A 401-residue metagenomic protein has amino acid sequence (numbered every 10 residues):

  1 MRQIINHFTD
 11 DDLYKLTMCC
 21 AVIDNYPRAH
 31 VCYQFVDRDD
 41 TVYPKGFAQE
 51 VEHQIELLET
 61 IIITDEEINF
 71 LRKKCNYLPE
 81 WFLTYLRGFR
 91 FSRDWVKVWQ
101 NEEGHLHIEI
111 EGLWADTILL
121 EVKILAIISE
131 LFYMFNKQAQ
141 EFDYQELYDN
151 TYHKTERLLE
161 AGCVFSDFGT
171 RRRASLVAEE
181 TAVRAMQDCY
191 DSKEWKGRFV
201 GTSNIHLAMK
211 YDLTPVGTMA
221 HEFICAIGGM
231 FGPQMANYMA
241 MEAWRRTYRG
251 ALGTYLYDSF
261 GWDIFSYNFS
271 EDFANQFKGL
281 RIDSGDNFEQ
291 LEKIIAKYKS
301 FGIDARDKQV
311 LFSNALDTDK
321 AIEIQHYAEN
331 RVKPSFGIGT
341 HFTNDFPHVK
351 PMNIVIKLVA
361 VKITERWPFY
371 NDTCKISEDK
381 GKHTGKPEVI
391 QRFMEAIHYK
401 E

Functional and structural regions predicted by a protein language model:
M1-A236, A240, R245, K357-E401: Ordered alpha/beta subdomains of enzyme catalytic regions
R2, Y211, V216-E401: Glycine-rich phosphate/ribose-binding loops and adjacent secondary-structure elements that form binding surfaces
